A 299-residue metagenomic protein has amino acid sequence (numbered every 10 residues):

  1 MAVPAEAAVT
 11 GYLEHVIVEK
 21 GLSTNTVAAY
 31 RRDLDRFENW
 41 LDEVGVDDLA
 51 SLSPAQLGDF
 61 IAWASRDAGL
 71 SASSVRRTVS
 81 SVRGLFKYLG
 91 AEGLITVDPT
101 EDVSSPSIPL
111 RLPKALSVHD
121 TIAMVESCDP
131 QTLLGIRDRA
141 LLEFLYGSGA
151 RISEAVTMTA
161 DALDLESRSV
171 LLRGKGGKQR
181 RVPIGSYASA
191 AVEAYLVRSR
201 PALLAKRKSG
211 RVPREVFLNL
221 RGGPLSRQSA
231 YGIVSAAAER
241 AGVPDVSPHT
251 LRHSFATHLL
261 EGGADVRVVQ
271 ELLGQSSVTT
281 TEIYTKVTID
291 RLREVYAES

Functional and structural regions predicted by a protein language model:
M1-S299: Conserved catalytic core of the tyrosine transesterase superfamily
